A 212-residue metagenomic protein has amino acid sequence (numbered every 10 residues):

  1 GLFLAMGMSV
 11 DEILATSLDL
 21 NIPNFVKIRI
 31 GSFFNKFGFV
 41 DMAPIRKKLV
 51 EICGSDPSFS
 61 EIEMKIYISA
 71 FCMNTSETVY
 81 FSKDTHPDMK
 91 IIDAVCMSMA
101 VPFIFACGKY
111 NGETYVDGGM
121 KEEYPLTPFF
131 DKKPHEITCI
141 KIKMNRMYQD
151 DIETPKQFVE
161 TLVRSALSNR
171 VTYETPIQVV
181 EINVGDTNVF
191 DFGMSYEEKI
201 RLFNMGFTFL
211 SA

Functional and structural regions predicted by a protein language model:
L2-A212: Patatin-like phospholipase
